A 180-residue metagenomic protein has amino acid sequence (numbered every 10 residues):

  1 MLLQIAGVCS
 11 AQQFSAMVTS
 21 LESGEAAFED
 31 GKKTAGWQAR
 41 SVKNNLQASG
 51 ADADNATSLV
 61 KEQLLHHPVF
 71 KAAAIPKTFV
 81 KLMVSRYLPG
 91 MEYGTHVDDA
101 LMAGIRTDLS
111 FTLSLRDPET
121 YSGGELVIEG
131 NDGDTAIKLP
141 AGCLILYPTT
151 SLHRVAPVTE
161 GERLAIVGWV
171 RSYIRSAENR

Functional and structural regions predicted by a protein language model:
M1-P76, A177-R180: Non-heme Fe(II)/2-oxoglutarate
P68-N179: Catalytic core of non-heme Fe(II) oxygenases with the double-stranded beta-helix
